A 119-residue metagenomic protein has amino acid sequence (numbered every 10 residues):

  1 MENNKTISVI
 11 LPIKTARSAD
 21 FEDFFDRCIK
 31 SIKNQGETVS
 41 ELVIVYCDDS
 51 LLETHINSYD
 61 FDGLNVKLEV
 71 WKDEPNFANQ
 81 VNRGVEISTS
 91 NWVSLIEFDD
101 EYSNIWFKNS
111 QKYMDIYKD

Functional and structural regions predicted by a protein language model:
T6-I10, E41: Cell-envelope/extracellular polymer assembly enzymes that use nucleotide-activated donors
R27-V39: Short, acidic, metal-binding catalytic loop of nucleotide-sugar glycosyltransferases
V39-S50, E69-W71: Short beta-strand/loop segment that forms part of the nucleotide-sugar
W71-S88: Glycine-rich, basic loop-to-helix element that forms the pyrophosphate-binding segment of sugar-nucleotide handling
V81, Y102-F107: Acidic donor-diphosphate engagement hotspot in glycosyltransferases and nucleotidyltransferases that stabilizes
V93: Short aromatic/hydrophobic "clamp" motif used to bind/position activated sugar donors
E97-E101: The conserved acidic donor/metal-binding loop of glycosyltransferases
I105-D119: Conserved donor NDP-sugar-binding/catalytic core segment of glycosyltransferases
